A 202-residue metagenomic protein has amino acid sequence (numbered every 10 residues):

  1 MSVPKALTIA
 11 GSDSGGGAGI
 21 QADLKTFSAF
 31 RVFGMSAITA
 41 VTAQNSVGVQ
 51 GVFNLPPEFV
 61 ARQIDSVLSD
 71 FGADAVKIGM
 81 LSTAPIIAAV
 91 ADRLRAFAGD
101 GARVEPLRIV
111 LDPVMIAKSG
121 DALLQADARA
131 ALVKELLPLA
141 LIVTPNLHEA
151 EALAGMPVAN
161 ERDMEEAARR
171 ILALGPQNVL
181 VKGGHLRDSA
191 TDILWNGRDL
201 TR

Functional and structural regions predicted by a protein language model:
S2-T8, T26-K118: Conserved N-terminal subdomain of the carbohydrate kinase-like
T8-S28: Glycine/serine-rich anion-binding loops at beta->alpha junctions that coordinate negatively charged ligand groups
I9-S12, V114-S119, A150-M156: Short, basic, glycine/proline-bearing loop/turn elements
L24-K25, I87-A102, A128-P138, R169 (+1 more regions): Short amphipathic alpha-helices and their capping/turn segments at secondary-structure boundaries
F53-F59, A117-L137: Conserved phosphate-binding/catalytic loop of the ribokinase/pfkB sugar-kinase fold
R95, R198-R202: Short, intrinsically disordered, charge-balanced linker/junction segments flanking boundaries in proteins
A126-D199: Conserved phosphate/ATP/ADP-binding segment of small-molecule kinases
